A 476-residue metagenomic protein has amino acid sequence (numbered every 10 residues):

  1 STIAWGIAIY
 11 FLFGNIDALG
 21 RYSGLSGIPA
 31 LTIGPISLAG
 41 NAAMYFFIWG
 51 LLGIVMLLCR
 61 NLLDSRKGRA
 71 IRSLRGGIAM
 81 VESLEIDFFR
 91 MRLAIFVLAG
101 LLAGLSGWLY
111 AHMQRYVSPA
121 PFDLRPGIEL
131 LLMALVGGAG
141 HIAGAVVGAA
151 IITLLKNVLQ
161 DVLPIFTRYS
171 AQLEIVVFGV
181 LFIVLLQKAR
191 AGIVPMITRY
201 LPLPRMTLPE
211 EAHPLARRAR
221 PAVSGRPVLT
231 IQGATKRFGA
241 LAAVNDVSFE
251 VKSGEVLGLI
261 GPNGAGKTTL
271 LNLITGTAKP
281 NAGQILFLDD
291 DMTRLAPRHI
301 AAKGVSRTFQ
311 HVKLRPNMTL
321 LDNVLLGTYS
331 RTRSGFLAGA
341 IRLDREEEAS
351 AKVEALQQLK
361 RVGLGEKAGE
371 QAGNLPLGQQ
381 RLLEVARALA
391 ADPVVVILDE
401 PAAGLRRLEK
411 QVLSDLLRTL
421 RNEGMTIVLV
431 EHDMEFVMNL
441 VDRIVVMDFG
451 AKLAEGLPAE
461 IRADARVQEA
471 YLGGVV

Functional and structural regions predicted by a protein language model:
S1-L215: Transmembrane alpha-helices and adjacent helix-loop boundaries
L257-P262: The feature captures the beta-strand-to-loop junction immediately N-terminal to the Walker
T275: Helix-to-loop junction immediately C-terminal to a conserved catalytic motif
G283-D290, A302-K303: Conserved ABC transporter NBD signature motif
V396-E400: Catalytic Walker B motif of ABC-type/P-loop ATPase nucleotide-binding domains
V437-N439: A short, surface-exposed alpha-helical micro-motif characterized by mixed small hydrophobic and charged/polar residues
